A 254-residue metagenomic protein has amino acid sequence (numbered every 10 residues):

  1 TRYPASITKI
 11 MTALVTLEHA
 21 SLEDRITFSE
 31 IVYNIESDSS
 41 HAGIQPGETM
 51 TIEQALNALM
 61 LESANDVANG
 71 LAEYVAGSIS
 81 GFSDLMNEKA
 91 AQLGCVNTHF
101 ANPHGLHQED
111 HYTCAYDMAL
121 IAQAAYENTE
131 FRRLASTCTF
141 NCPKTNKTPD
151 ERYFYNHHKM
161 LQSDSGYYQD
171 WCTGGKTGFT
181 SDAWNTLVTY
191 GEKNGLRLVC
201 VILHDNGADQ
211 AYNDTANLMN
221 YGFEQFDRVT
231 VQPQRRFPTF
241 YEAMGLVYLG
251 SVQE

Functional and structural regions predicted by a protein language model:
T1-Y116, L120-T129: Active-site-adjacent loops and short helices of periplasmic peptidoglycan-processing enzymes
C95-V96, H107-Y112, Y116-D117, A122-E254: Domain-terminus/edge residues, biased toward the C-terminal soluble/receptor-binding domains of extracytoplasmic
